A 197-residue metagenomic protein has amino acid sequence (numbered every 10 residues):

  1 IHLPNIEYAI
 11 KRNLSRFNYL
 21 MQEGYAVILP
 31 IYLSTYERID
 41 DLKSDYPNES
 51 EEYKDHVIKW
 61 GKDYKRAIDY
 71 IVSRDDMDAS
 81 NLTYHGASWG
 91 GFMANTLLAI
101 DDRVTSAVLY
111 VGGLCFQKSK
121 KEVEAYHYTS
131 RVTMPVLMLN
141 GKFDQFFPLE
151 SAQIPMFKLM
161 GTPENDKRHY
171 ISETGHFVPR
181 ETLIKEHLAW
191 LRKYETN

Functional and structural regions predicted by a protein language model:
I1-K62, S119: Cap/lid segment of the alpha/beta-hydrolase catalytic domain
S44-S88: Gly/Ser-rich "nucleophile elbow"/oxyanion-hole loop immediately N-terminal to the catalytic nucleophile in hydrolases
G91-D102: Short glycine-enriched nucleophile-adjacent loop and the immediately C-terminal alpha-helix near the catalytic center
F92-M93, K118-H127, A152-F157: Alpha-helical scaffolding within the catalytic cores of extracellular/periplasmic polymer-degrading hydrolases
R103-L114: A conserved short beta-strand
V132, M138-N140, D144: Short beta-strand/loop motif that positions the catalytic acidic residue of the alpha/beta-hydrolase fold
Q145-A152: Conserved alpha/beta-hydrolase "acid-adjacent" motif
T162-N197: C-terminal catalytic histidine-bearing segment of alpha/beta-hydrolase fold enzymes
